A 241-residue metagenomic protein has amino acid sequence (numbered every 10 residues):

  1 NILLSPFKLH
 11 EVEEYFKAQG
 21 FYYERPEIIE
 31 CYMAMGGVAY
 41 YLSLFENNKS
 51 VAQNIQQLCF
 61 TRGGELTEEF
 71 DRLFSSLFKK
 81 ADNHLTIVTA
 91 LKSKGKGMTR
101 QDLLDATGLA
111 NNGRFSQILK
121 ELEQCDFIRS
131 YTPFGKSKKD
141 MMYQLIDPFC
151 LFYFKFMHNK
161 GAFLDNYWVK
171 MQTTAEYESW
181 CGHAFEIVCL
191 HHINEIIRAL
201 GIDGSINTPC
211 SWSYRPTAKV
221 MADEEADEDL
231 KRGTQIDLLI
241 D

Functional and structural regions predicted by a protein language model:
N1-Q19: Alpha-helical sensor/transducer elements of the RecA-like P-loop NTPase core
K17-L73: Amphipathic alpha-helical "lid/sensor" segments that cap RecA-like P-loop NTPase cores
F74-F78: Short linear X-Pro dipeptides
K79-K96: Short amphipathic alpha-helical interface segments
K94-A106: Short acidic, hydrophobic short linear motifs in intrinsically disordered regions
G108-C125: Short amphipathic alpha-helical interaction segments
E123-F134: A short, conserved structural fragment
F134, M141-M142, I146-D241: A cross-kingdom feature that marks ATP-driven nucleic-acid transaction machinery
